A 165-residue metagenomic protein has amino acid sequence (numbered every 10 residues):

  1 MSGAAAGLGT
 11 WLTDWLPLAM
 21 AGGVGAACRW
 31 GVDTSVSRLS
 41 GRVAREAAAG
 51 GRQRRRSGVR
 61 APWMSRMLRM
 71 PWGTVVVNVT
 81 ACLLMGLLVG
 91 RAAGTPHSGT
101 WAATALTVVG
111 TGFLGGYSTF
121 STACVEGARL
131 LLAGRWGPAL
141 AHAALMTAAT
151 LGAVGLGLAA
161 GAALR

Functional and structural regions predicted by a protein language model:
M1-R165: Membrane-interface helix-loop junctions in multi-pass transporters/channels
